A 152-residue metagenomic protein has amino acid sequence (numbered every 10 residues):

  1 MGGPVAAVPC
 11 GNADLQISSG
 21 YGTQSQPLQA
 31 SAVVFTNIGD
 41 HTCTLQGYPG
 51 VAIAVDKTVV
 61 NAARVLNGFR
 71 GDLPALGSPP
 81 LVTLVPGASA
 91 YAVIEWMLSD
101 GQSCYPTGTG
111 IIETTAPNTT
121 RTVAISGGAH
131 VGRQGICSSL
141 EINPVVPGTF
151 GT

Functional and structural regions predicted by a protein language model:
M1-S25: Low-complexity, acidic Ser/Thr/Pro/Gly-rich terminal tails and inter-domain linkers that flank the onset of structured
Q26-A32, P106-T109: Short, solvent-exposed loop/turn segments enriched in Ser/Thr/Gly
V33-D40: Asparagine-centered strand-capping/turn motif at beta-strand->loop junctions
Q46-L84: The feature marks short-to-medium sequence segments in extracytoplasmic or secretory-pathway proteins
L81-E95: Short Pro-Gly-centered flexible turn/kink motifs
L98-V123: Short, surface-exposed ligand- or partner-binding patches at beta-edge/loop junctions that are enriched in aromatics
R121-T152: Acidic, serine/threonine- and proline-rich intrinsically disordered appendage/tail regions
